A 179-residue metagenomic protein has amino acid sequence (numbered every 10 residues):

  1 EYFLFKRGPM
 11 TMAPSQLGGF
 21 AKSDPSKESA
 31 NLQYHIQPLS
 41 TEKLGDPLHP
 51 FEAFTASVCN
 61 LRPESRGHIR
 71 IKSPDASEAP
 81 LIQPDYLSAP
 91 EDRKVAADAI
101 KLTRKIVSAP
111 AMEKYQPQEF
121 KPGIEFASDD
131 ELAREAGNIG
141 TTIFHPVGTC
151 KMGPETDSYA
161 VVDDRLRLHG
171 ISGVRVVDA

Functional and structural regions predicted by a protein language model:
E1: Active-site-adjacent helix/loop segment of glycosyltransferases that harbors family-specific signature motifs
L4-A179: FAD-dependent oxidoreductase catalytic-site/capping-region signature
